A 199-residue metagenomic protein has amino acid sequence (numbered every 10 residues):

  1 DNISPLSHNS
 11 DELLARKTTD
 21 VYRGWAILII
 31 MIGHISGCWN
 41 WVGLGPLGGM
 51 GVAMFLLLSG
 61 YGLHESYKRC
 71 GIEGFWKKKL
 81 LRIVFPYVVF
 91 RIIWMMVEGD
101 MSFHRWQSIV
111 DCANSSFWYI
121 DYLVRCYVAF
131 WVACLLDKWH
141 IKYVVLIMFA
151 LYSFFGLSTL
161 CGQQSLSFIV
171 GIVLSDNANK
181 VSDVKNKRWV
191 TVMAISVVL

Functional and structural regions predicted by a protein language model:
D1-T159, V184-N186: Membrane-cytosol interface segments of multi-pass membrane proteins, especially ER/Golgi lipid-handling enzymes
N9-S10, F154, S158-V173, N179-L199: Alpha-helical transmembrane segments and terminal signal-anchor/GPI-anchor hydrophobic tails, characterized by long
V97-H104, S167-S175: Short alpha-helical linear motifs
